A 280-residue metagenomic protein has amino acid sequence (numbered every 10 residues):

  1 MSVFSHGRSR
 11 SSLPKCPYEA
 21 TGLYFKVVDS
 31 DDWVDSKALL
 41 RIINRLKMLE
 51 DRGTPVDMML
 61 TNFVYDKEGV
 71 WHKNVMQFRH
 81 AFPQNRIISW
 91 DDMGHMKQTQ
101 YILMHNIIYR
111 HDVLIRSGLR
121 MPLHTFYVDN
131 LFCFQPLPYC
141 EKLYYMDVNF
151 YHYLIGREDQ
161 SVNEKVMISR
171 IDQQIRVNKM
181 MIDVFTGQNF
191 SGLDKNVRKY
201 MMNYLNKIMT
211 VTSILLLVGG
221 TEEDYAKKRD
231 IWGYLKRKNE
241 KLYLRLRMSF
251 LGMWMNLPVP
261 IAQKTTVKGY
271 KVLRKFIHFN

Functional and structural regions predicted by a protein language model:
M1-Q173: Nucleotide-sugar donor-binding/catalytic module of glycosyltransferases that assemble extracellular/cell-envelope
D32, M201, G220-E223: Short amphipathic alpha-helical interaction segments
G53-M59, V197-R198, K228-D230: Glycine-rich, flexible loop segments associated with nucleotide phosphate handling
F134, N203-K207: Non-catalytic, well-ordered alpha-helical scaffold segments
V148-R157, N163-G192, I208-V211, L215-E240: Catalytic core of nucleotide-sugar-dependent glycosyltransferases
G192-N203: All-alpha amphipathic helical-bundle segments outside canonical DNA-binding/catalytic cores that form hydrophobic
L217-N280: Membrane-interface aromatic/basic loop that binds lipid-linked glycans or pyrophosphate carriers, typified by
